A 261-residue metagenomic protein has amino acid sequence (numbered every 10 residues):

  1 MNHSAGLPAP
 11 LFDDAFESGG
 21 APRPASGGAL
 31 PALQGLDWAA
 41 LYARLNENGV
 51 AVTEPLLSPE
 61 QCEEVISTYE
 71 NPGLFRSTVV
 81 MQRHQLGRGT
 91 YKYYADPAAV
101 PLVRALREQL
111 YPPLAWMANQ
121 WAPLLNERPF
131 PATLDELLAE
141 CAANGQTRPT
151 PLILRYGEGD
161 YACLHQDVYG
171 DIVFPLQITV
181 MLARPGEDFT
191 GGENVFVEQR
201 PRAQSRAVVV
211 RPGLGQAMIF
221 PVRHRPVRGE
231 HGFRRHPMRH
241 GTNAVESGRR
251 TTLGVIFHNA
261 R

Functional and structural regions predicted by a protein language model:
M1-E47: Fe(II)/2-oxoglutarate
N2-D13, E17-G19, A162, R239-T252 (+1 more regions): C-terminal flanking tails of non-heme Fe-dependent oxygenases
A40-L137: Non-heme Fe(II)/2-oxoglutarate
Q146-E158: A short glycine-rich, His/Asp/Glu-containing loop-to-beta-strand
P151-I153, I178-V180, L253-F257: A structural signal for short, well-ordered beta-strand segments
R155-E158, G170-D188: Short, conserved beta-strand element in jelly-roll/cupin
A162-Y169: Histidine-centered catalytic micro-motifs
F174, P185, F189-R261: Catalytic core of Fe(II)/2-oxoglutarate
